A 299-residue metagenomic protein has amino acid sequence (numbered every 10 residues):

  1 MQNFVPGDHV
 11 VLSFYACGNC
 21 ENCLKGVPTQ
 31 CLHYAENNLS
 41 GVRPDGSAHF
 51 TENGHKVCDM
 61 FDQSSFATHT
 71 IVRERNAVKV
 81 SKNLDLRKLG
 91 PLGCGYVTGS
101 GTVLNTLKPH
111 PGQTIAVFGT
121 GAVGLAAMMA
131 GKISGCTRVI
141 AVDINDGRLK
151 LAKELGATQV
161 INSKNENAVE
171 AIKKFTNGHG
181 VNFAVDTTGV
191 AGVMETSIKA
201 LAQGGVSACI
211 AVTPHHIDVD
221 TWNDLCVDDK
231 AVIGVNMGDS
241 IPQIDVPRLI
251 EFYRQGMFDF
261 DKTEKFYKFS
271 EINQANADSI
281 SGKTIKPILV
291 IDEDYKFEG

Functional and structural regions predicted by a protein language model:
M1-Y15, N19, V78-D85: A glycine-/small-residue-rich N-terminal strand-loop-strand element that serves as the cofactor-binding glycine loop
E21-F118: NAD(P)H dinucleotide-binding glycine-rich loop of Rossmann-like/cofactor-binding domains, especially the beta1-alpha1
T114-T120, M129-T196: Adenosine-nucleotide cofactor-binding segment
G124-L125: N-terminal Rossmann-fold NAD(P) dinucleotide-binding loop
E195-K199, Q203, I241-G299: C-terminal hydrophobic helical "lid"/dimerization subdomain of Rossmann-like NAD(P)H-dependent oxidoreductases
G205-V206, K230: Glycine-centered, small-residue-biased loops immediately flanking beta-strands in adenine/cofactor-binding cores
V212-D229, I244-P247: Rossmann-fold NAD(P)-binding glycine/threonine-rich loop
